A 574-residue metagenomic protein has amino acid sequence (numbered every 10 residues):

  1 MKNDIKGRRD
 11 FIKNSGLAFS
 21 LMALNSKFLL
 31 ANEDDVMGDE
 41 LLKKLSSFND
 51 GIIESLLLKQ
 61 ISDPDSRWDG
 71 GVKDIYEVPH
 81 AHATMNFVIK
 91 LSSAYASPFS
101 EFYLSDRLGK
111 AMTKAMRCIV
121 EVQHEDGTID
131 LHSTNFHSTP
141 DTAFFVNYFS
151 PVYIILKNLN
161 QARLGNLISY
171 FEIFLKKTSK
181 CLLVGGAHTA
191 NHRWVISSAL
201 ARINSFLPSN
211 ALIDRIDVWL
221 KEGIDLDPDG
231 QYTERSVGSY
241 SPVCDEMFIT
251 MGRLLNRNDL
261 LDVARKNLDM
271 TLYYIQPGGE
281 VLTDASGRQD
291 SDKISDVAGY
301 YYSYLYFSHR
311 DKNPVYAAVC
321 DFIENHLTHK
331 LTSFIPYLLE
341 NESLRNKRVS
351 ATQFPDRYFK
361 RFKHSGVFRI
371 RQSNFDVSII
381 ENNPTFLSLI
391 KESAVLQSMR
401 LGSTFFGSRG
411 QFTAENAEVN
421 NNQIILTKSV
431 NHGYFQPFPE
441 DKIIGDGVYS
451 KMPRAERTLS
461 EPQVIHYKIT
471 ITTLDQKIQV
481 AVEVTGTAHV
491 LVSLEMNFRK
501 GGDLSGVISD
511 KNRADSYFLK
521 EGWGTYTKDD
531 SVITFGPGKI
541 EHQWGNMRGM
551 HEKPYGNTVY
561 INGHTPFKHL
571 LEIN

Functional and structural regions predicted by a protein language model:
K2-F19: N-terminal secretory signal peptides and thylakoid transit peptides that target proteins across membranes
N25-F28: C-terminal segment of classical bacterial N-terminal signal peptides
A31-N86, D106, K110-R117: Low-complexity, Ser/Thr/Pro/Gly-enriched N-terminal "stalk/linker" regions
D63, R67, D126, K180 (+2 more regions): Short, acidic/polar N-cap/turn motifs at the starts of alpha helices
Y76-L261: Aromatic-lined, polymer-binding surfaces characteristic of secreted/periplasmic polysaccharide-degrading enzymes
D259-T525: Extended polysaccharide-engagement surfaces of secreted carbohydrate-active enzymes
T527-N574: Beta-strand-rich recognition/accessory modules
